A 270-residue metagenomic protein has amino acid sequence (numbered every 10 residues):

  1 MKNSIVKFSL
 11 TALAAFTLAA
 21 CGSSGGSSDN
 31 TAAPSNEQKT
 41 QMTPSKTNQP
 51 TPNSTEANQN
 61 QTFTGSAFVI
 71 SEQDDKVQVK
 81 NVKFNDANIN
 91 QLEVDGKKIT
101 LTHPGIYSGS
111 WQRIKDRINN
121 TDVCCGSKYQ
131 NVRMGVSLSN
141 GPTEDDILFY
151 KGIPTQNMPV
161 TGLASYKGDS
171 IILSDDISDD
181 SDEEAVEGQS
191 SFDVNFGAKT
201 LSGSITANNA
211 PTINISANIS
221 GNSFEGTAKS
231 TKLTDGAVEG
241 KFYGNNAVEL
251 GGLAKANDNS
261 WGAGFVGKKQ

Functional and structural regions predicted by a protein language model:
M1-S9: Bacterial N-terminal signal peptides that target proteins for export
S9-L10, A228: Generic detector of short alpha-helix boundary/capping microenvironments and adjacent low-complexity segments
T17-A20: C-terminal motif of bacterial Sec signal peptides marking the signal peptidase cleavage site
G22-Q270: Mature soluble binding/inhibitory domains
